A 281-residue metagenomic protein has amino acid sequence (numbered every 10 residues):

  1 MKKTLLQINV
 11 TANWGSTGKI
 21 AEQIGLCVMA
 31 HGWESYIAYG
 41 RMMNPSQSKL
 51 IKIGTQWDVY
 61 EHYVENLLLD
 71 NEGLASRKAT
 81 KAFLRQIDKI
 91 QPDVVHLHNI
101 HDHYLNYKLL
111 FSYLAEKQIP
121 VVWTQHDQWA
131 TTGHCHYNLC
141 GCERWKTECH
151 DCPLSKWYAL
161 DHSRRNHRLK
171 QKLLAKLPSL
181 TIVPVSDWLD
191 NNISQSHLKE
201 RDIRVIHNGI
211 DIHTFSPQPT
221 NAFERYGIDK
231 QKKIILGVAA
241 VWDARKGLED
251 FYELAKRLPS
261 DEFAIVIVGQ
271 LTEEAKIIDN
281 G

Functional and structural regions predicted by a protein language model:
M1-K2, P219-I234: Nucleotide-sugar donor-binding and catalytic loop/hinge architecture of NDP-sugar-dependent glycosyltransferases
M1-L50, A115-I119, E253-P259: N-terminal subdomain of nucleotide-sugar transferases
A30-V94: A conserved catalytic-core segment of Leloir-type glycosyltransferases
R85-L105, Q118-H126: Short N-terminal targeting/anchoring amphipathic segment
E116, R144-I182, Q195-H197, R201-D202: Membrane-proximal helix-turn-helix segments that form the acceptor-binding/catalytic region of lipid-linked
V183, I228-K246, Y252-K256: Conserved donor-binding/catalytic core segment of Leloir-type glycosyltransferases
N191-S194, I210-R225, A275-I277: Acidic anion/phosphate-binding donor-loop and adjacent secondary structure in glycosyltransferase catalytic cores
I267-G281: Nucleotide-activated donor-binding/catalytic signature segment of Leloir-type glycosyltransferases, i.e., the conserved
